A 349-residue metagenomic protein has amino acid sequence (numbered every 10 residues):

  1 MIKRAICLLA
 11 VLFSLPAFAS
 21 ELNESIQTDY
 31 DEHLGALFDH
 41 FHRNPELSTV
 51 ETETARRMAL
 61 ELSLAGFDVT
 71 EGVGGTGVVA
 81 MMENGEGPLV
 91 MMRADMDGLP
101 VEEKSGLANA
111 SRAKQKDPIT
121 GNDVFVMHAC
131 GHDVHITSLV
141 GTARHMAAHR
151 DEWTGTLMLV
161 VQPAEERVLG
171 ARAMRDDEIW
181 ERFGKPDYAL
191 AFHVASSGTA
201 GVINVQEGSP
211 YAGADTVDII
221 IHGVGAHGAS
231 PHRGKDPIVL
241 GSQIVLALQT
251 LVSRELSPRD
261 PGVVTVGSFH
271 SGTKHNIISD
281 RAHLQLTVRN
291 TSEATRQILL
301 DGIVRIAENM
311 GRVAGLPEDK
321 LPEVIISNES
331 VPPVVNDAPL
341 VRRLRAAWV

Functional and structural regions predicted by a protein language model:
M1-I2: N-terminal secretory signal peptides that target proteins for export/translocation
A5-P16: Bacterial N-terminal signal peptides
S20-H128, D133-G155: Acidic/His- and Gly-rich active-site-bordering loop/insert found across diverse amide/peptide-bond hydrolases
I26, Y30, F38, H42-P45 (+9 more regions): Sec/Tat-exported extracytoplasmic proteins
F38, T70, L89-R93, H128 (+6 more regions): Structural recognition of the beta-strand scaffold that forms the well-ordered cores of secreted hydrolase catalytic
L64, S242-V349: Metal-dependent amide/peptide-bond hydrolase catalytic core, centered on the "pita-bread" metallohydrolase fold
V79, K116-M127, D133-V134, H145-M146 (+2 more regions): Histidine/acidic-residue-rich, glycine-tolerant segments that coordinate divalent metal ions
